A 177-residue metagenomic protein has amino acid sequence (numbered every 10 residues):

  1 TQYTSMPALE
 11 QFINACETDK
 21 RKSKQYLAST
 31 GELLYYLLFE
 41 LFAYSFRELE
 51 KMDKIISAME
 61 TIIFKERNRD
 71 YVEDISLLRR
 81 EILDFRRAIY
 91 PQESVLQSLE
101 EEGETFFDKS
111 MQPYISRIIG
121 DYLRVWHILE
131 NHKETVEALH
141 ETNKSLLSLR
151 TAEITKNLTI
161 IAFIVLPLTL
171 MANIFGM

Functional and structural regions predicted by a protein language model:
T1-E102, F107-D108, R117, D121-R124 (+1 more regions): Peripheral, non-transmembrane regulatory/ligand-interaction domains of membrane transport proteins
E50-K51, S76, R80, Q92 (+4 more regions): General N-terminal targeting signals
R67-N68, M111, T151, I174: Solvent-exposed, flexible loop/coil residues
L99-Q112, V136-S148: Long amphipathic alpha-helical coiled-coil segments
D121-M177: Hydrophobic alpha-helical transmembrane segments and their immediately adjacent juxtamembrane loops
